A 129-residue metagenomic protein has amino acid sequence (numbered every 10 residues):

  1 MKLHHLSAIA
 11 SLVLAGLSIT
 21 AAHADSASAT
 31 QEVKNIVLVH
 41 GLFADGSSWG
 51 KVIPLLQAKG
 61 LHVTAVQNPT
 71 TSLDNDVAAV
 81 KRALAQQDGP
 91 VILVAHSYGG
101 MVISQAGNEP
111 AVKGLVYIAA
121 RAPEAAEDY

Functional and structural regions predicted by a protein language model:
M1-A10: Bacterial N-terminal signal peptides that target proteins for export
I9-S18: Bacterial N-terminal signal peptides
I19-A27: Sec/Tat signal peptide C-region and signal peptidase I cleavage site
S28-G89: Active-site catalytic motif of lipid deacylating hydrolases and related acyltransferases
V39-G41, H96-S97, A120: Glycine-rich His-Gly loop
K51, Q105-A106: Active-site signature of alpha/beta-hydrolase-fold catalytic machinery across serine- and Asp/Cys-nucleophile hydrolases
V94-G99, I103: Gly/Ala-rich beta-loop-alpha elbow adjacent to hydrolase catalytic centers
A111-V112, V116-Y129: Flexible "cap/lid" loop of the alpha/beta hydrolase fold
